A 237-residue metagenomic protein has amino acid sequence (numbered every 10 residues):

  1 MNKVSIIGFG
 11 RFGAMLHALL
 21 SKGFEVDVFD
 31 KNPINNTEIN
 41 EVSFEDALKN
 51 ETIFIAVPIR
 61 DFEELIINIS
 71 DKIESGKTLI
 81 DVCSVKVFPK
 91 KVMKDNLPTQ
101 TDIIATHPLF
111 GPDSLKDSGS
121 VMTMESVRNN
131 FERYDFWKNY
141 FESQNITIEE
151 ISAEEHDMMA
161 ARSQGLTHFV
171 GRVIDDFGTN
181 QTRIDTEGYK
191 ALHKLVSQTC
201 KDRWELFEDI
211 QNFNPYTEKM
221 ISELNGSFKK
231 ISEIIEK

Functional and structural regions predicted by a protein language model:
M1-S43: NAD(P)+-binding Rossmann beta1-loop-alpha1 motif at the extreme N-terminus of oxidoreductases
D27-F29, N40, I80, I104 (+2 more regions): Hydrophobic/aromatic beta-strand patches that form the interior of the parallel beta-sheet core in alpha/beta enzyme
F44-S70: Rossmann-like NAD(P)-binding element
E51, K77, S120: Conserved acidic residues
I73-P89: ADP-ribose/adenylate-binding Rossmann-like module
V85-T147: Rossmann-fold dinucleotide-binding core
T147-K237: An accessory alpha-helical subdomain
